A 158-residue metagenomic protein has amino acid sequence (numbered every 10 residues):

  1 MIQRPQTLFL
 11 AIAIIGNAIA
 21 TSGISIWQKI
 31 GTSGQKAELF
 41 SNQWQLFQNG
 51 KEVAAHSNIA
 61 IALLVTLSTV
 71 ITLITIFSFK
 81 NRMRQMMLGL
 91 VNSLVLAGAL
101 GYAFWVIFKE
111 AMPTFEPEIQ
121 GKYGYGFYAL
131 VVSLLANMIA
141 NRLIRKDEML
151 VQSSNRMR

Functional and structural regions predicted by a protein language model:
M1-F9: N-terminal membrane topogenic signal
M1-I2, N49, L143-K146: Membrane-interface extramembranous regions at the lipid-water interface
I14-L63: Interfacial loop at the N-terminal end of multi-pass membrane proteins
I19-Q28, G98-E110: C-terminal TM-helix exit segments that contain a strictly Trp-centered aromatic cap at the helix terminus
N58-I76: Hydrophobic alpha-helical transmembrane segments
L73-M86: Juxtamembrane helix-break-helix junctions at the cytosolic face of small multi-pass alpha-helical membrane proteins
M87-L100: Transmembrane alpha-helical segments of multi-pass membrane proteins
L100-R158: Alpha-helical transmembrane segments of multi-pass integral membrane proteins, characterized by long hydrophobic
